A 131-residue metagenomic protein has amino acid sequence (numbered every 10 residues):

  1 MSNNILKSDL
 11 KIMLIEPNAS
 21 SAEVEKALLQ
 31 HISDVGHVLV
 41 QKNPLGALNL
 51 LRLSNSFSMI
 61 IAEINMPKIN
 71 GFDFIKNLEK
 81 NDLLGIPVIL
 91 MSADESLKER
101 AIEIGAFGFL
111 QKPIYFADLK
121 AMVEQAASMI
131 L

Functional and structural regions predicted by a protein language model:
A19-L39: Two-component/phosphorelay signaling modules centered on CheY-like receiver
K26, V40-M59: Acidic, metal-coordinating helix/loop segments flanking the phosphotransfer/catalytic sites of two-component signaling
N43, N70-D73: Acidic catalytic/metal-coordinating carboxylates
N49, F72-L84: Short amphipathic alpha-helix used as the core "switch/output" element in two-component signaling
A62-I64: Active-site residues of response regulator receiver
D73, D94-G108: Alpha4 helix (beta4-alpha4-beta5 surface) of REC/receiver domains from two-component response regulators
I89-S92: Hydrophobic/aromatic residues positioned on beta-strands within the core alpha/beta folds
I114-Q125: C-terminal output helix
